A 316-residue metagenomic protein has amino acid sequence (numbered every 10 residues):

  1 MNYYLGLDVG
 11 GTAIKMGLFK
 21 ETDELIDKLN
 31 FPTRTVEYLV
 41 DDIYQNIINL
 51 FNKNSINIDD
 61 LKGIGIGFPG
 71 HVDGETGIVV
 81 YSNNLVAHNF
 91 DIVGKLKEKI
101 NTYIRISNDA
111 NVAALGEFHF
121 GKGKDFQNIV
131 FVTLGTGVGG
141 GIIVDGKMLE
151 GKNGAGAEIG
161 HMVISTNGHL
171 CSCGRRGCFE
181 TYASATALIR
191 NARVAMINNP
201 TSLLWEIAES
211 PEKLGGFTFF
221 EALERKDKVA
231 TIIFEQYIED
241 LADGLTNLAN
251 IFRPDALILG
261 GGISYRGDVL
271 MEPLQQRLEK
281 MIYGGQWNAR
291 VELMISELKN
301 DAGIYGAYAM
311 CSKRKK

Functional and structural regions predicted by a protein language model:
M1-K62, D73-T76, G94-T102, H119-F126 (+2 more regions): ATP-binding/phosphotransfer module of carbohydrate and carboxylate kinases, centering on a glycine-rich
D8, G65-P69, F131-G137, G141-I143: Short beta-strand segments
K28-F31, N83, K152: Short hydrophobic alpha-helix segments
G77-H88: A charged helix-plus-loop insertion that forms the helical arch/lid used to bind and gate nucleic-acid substrates
I104-N108: General beta-strand structural signal in soluble alpha/beta enzymes
A114-H119, G140-I142, H161-M162: Adenylate-forming
A155-E158: Structural signature of FAD isoalloxazine-binding scaffolds in flavoprotein oxidoreductases
